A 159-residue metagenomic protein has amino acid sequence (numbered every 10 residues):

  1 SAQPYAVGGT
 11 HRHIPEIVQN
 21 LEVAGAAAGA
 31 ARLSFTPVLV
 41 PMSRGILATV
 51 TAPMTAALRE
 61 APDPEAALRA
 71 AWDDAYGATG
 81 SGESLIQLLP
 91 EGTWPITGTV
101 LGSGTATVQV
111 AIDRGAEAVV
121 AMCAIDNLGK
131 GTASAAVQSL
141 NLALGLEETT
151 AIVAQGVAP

Functional and structural regions predicted by a protein language model:
S1-A121: C-terminal substrate-binding/catalytic lobe of Rossmann-fold NAD(P)-dependent oxidoreductases
T107-P159: NAD(P)-dependent Rossmann-like dehydrogenase/reductase catalytic/cofactor-binding core
